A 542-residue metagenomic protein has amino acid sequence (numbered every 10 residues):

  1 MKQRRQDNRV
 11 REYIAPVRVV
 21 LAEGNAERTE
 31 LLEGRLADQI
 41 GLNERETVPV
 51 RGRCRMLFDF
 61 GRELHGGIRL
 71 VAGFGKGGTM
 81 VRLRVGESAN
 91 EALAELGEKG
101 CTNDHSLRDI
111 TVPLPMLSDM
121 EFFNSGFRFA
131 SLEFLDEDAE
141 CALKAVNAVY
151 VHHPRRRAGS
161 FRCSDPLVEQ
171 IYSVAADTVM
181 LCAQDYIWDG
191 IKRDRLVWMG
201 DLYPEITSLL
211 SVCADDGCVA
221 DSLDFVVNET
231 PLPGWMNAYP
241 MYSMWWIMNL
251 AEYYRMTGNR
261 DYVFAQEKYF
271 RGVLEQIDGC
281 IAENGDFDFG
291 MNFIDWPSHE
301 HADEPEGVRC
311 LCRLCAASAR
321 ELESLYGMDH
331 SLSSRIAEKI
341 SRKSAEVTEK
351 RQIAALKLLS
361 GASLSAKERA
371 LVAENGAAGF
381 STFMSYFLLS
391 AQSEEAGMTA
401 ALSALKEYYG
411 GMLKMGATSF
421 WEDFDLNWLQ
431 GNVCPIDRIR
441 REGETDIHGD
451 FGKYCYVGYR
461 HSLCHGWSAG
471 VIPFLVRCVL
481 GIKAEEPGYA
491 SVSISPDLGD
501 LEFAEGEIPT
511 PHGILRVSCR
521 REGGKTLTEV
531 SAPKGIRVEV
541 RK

Functional and structural regions predicted by a protein language model:
M1-D185, G200-D201, D216-L223, D261 (+2 more regions): Extracellular/oxidizing-compartment recognition motifs
K2-N25, E30-L36, E91-A92, L402-K542: Non-catalytic C-terminal accessory modules of carbohydrate-active enzymes
E91, E140-C141, A145-V174, M180-L181 (+10 more regions): Active-site acid/base region of carbohydrate-active enzymes
T207-S211, M248-R255, L314-L325, L359-A362 (+3 more regions): Short glycine/serine- and small hydrophobic-enriched flexible loop segments
E229-T230, A345-E346, A370-F380, E407-K414: Solenoid-like repeat scaffolds
R255, R260, N292-E304, A370-A377 (+5 more regions): Short beta-alpha connecting loops at secondary-structure transitions that line or flank enzyme active sites
N259, K357, L388, Q392 (+4 more regions): Hydrophobic, well-ordered secondary-structure elements that form the walls of internal hydrophobic environments
S365-A373, L402: Alpha-helical repeat scaffolds
